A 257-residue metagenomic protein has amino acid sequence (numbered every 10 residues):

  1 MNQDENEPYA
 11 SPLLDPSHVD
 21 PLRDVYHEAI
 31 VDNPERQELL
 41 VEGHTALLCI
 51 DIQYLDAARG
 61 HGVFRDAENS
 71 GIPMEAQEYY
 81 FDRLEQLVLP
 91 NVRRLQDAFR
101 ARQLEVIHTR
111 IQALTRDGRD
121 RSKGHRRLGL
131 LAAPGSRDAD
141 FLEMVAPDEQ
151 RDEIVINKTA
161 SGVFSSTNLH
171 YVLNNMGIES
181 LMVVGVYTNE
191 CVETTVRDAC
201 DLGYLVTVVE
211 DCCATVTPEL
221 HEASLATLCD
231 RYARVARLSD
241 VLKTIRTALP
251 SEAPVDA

Functional and structural regions predicted by a protein language model:
N2-A46, G60-A67, R94-R102, A113-L114 (+1 more regions): Active-site-adjacent betaalpha module
L48-I50: Short hydrophobic beta-strand that contains or immediately precedes a catalytic carboxylate
Q53-H61: Short acidic, Gly/Ser-rich segments with clustered Asp/Glu that frequently serve as metal-coordination loops in enzyme
D56, E78-L84, L181-M182: Surface-exposed cleft-lining segments at the edges of enzyme active sites
H61-F81: A solvent-exposed, charged loop/short amphipathic helix patch at secondary-structure junctions
Q86, F99-T109: PIN/NYN-family metal-dependent endoribonuclease catalytic core
V88-N91: Conserved alpha-helical elements of sugar-nucleotide-dependent glycosyltransferases
H108-I111, R116-D117: Catalytic-core segment of enzymes that process non-peptidic bonds
